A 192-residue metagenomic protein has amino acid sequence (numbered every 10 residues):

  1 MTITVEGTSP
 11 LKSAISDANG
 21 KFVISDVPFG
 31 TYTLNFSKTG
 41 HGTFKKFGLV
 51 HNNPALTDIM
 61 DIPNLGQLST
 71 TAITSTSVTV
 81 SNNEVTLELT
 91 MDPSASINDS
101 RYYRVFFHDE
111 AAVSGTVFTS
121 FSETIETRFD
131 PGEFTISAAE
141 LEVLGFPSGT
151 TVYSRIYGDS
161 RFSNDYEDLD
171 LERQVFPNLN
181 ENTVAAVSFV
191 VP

Functional and structural regions predicted by a protein language model:
M1-S13: Short amphipathic beta-strand segments in non-cytosolic proteins
T2-T4, N35, Y102-F106: Beta-strand signatures of extracellular beta-sandwich domains
D17-D26: Short, surface-exposed beta-strand/beta-hairpin micro-motifs centered on an aromatic residue
G20, G30-K45, Y157: A short, solvent-exposed beta-strand micro-motif common in secreted/extracellular proteins
G40-I62, N164-T183: Structured interaction patches on ligand/partner-binding surfaces of diverse proteins
N52-S77, A185-P192: Extracellular beta-sheet/turn segments enriched in Thr/Pro/Gly and aliphatic residues
S77-P192: Ser/Thr/Gly/Pro-rich, low-complexity flexible regions
